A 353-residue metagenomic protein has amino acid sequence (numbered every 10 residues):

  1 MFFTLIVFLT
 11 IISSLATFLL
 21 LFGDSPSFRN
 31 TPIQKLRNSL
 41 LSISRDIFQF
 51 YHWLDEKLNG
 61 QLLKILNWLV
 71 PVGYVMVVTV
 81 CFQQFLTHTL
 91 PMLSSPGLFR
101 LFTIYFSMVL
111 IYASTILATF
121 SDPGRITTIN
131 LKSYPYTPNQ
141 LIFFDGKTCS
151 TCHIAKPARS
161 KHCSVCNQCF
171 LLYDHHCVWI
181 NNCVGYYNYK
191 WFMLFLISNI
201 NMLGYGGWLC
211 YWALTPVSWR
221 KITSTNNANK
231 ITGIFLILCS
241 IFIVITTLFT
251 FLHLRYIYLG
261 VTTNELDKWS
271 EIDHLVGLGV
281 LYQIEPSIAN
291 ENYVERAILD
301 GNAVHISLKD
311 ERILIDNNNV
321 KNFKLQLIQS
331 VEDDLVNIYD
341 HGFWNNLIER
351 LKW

Functional and structural regions predicted by a protein language model:
M1-V165, C169-H176, I180-W353: Membrane-associated feature with strongest affinity for ZDHHC
